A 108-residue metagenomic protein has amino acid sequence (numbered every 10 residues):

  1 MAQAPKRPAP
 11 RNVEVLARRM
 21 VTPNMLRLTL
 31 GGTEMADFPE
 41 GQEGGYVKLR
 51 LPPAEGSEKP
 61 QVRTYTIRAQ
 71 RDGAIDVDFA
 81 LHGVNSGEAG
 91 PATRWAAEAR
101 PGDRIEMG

Functional and structural regions predicted by a protein language model:
M1-R7, P53-E58: Short aromatic-glycine motifs in intrinsically disordered, low-complexity regions
N12-A97: Ferredoxin-reductase
G102: Active-site-proximal polar cores
E106-G108: Intrinsically disordered, low-complexity linker/loop segments enriched in Gly/Pro and charged/polar residues
